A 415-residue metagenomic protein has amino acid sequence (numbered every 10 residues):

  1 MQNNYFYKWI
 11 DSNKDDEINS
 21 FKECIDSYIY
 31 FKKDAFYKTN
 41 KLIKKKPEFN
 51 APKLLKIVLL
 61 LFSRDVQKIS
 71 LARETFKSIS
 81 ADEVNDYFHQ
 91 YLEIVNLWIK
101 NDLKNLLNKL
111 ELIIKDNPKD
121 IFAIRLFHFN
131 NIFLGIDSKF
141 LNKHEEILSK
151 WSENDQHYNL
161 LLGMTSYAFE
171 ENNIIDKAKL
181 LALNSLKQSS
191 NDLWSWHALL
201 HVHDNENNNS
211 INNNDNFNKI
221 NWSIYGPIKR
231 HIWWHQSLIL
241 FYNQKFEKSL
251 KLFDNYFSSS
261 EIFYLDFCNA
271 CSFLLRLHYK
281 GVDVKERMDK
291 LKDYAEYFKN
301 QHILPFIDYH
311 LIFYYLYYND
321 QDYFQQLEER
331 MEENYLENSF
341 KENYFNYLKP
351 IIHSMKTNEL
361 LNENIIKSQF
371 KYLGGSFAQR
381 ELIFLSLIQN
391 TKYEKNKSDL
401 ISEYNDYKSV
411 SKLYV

Functional and structural regions predicted by a protein language model:
Q2, D34-I43, K68-D82, L103-K115 (+8 more regions): Alpha-helical repeat scaffolds
N4, D15-I18, E23-E48, L54-E83 (+3 more regions): Inter-helical turn/loop elements of alpha-helical hairpins
D16, P47-L54, D86, K119-A123 (+5 more regions): Residue-level recognition of tetratricopeptide repeat
K22, L55, L59, F88 (+11 more regions): "A position-specific structural signal for the A-helix of alpha-solenoid helical repeats
S27, L60, L97, N131 (+8 more regions): Residue at a conserved register position within TPR or TPR-like alpha-solenoid repeats
P47, V84, P118-K119, S152 (+4 more regions): Short coil turns that delineate tetratricopeptide repeat
I228, W233-A295, D308-H310: A conserved active-site cap/scaffold subdomain adjacent to cofactor or substrate pockets
L274, L327, Y344-V415: C-terminal non-catalytic interaction modules
